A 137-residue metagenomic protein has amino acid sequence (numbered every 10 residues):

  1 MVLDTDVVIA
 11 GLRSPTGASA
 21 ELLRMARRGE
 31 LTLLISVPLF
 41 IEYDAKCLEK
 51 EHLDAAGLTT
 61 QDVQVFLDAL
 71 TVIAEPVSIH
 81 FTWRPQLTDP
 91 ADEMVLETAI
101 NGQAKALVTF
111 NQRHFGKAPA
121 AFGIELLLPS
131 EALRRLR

Functional and structural regions predicted by a protein language model:
M1-I35: Short, well-structured N-terminal submotif of metal-dependent ribonuclease cores
V7-V8, L39, R113-H114: Alpha-helix capping/helix-boundary segments
A10-G11, T82-T88: Short, flexible loop segments at the rims of nucleotide/cofactor-binding pockets, characterized by
L12-R13, C47, P119, R137: Short, flexible helix/strand-to-coil boundary loops that buttress conserved ligand/catalytic motifs in alpha/beta
L22, V95-L96: Short, hydrophobic alpha-helical packing/hinge segments within bilobed ligand-binding/sensory domains
M25-T82: PIN-domain endoribonuclease scaffold, especially VapC-family toxins
Q86, E93, I100-A106, Q112-R137: Acidic, PIN/NYN-like endoribonuclease modules and their adjacent C-terminal/linker elements
